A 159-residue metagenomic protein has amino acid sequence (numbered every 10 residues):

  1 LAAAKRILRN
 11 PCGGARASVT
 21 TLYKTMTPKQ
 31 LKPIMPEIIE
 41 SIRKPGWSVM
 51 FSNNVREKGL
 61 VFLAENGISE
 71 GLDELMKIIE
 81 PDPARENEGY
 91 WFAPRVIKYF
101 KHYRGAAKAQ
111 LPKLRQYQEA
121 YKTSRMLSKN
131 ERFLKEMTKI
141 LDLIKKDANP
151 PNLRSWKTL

Functional and structural regions predicted by a protein language model:
L1-R9, P28-P45, I68-D82, G105-E119 (+1 more regions): Amphipathic alpha-helical scaffolding segments comprising HEAT/armadillo-like alpha-solenoid repeats
R6-R9, G13-K29, V49-I68, N87-A106 (+1 more regions): Structural detector for internal amphipathic alpha-helices that build alpha-solenoid repeat scaffolds
R115-Q118, K122-L159: Eukaryotic acidic, Ser/Thr-rich intrinsically disordered low-complexity regions
